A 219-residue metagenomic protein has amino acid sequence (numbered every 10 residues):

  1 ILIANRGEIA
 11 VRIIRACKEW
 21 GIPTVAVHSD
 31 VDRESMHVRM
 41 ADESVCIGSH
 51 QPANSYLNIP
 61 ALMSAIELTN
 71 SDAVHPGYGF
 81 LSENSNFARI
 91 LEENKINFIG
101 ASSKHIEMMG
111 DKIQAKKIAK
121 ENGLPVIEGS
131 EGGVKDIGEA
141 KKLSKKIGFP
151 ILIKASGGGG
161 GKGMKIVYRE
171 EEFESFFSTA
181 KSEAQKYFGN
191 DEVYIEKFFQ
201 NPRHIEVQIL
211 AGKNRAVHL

Functional and structural regions predicted by a protein language model:
I1-L219: N-terminal beta-alpha lobe that positions the nucleotide/phosphoryl donor in ATP/NTP-coupled carboxylate activation
